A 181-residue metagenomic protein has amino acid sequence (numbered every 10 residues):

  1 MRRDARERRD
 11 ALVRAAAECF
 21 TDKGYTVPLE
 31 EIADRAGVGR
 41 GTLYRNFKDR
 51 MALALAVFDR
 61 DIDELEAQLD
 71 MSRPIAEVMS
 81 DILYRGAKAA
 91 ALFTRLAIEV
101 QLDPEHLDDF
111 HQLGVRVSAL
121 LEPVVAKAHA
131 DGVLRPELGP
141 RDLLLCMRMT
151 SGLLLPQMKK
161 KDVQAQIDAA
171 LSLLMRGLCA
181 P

Functional and structural regions predicted by a protein language model:
M1-R35, A52: Basic, helix-initiating cap at the start of DNA-binding domains
G37-F47: Short hydrophobic/aromatic patch on the recognition helix
F47, A54-D61: Alpha-helical DNA-contacting segments of helix-turn-helix folds
M51-L53, Q101: A secondary-structure capping/hinge motif
A56, D63-L92, E105-D109: Hydrophobic alpha-helical connector segments
D81, A119, P123-A130, P156-P181: C-terminal peripheral helix-coil segments that are non-catalytic and often amphipathic
R85-A89, R135-Q157, Q164-G177: Hydrophobic alpha-helical segments that form the core of small-molecule binding pockets and/or dimer interfaces
K88-P123, H129, L154-P156: Short secondary-structure transition hinges
